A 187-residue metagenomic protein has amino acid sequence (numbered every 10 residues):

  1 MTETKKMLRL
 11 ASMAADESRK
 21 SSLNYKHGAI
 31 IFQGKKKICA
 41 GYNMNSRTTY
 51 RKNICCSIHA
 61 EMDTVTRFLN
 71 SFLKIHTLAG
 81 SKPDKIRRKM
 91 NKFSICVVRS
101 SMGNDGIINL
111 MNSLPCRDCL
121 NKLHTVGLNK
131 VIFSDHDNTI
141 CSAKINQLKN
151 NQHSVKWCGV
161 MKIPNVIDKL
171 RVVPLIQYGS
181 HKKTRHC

Functional and structural regions predicted by a protein language model:
M1, D16, K37, R47-Y50: General secondary-structure propensity
M1-Y25: Short, basic/aromatic recognition patches
S12-R19, R171-P174, S180: Generic secondary-structure transition motif, activating predominantly at the C-termini of alpha-helices
L23-G41: Short beta-strand scaffold segments in enzyme catalytic cores
C39-G179, R185-C187: Zn2+-dependent cytidine deaminase-like catalytic core
